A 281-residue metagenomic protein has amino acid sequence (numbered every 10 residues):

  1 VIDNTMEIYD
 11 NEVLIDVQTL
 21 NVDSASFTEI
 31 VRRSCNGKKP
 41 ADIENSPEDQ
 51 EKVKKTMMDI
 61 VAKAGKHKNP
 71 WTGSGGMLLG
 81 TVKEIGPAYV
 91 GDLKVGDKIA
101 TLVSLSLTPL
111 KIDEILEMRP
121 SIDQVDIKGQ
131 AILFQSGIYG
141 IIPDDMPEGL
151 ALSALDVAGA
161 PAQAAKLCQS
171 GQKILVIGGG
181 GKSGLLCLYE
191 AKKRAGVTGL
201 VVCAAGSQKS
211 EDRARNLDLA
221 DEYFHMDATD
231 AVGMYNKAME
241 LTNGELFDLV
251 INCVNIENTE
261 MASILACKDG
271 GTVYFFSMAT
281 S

Functional and structural regions predicted by a protein language model:
M6-N21, R32-L105: Glycine-rich beta-strand-centered segment in the early N-terminal region that forms part of a ligand/cofactor-binding
M57-T72, G76-L79, A88, I99-K173: NAD(P)H dinucleotide-binding glycine-rich loop of Rossmann-like/cofactor-binding domains, especially the beta1-alpha1
G91-V95, C168, C267: Short, well-ordered loop/turn sites that connect or cap secondary structure elements
A164-S170, L241-G244, L265-A266: Glycine-rich helix-loop-beta junction characteristic of Rossmann-like nucleotide cofactor-binding loops
K173, G179, K192-N258: Adenosine-nucleotide cofactor-binding segment
V176-I177, F275: Hydrophobic Val/Ile/Leu positions in short beta-strands of Rossmann-like dinucleotide-binding domains
G184-L185: N-terminal Rossmann-fold NAD(P) dinucleotide-binding loop
R215, V254-S281: Glycine-rich phosphate-binding loop and adjacent beta-alpha segment of Rossmann(oid) nucleotide-cofactor-binding
